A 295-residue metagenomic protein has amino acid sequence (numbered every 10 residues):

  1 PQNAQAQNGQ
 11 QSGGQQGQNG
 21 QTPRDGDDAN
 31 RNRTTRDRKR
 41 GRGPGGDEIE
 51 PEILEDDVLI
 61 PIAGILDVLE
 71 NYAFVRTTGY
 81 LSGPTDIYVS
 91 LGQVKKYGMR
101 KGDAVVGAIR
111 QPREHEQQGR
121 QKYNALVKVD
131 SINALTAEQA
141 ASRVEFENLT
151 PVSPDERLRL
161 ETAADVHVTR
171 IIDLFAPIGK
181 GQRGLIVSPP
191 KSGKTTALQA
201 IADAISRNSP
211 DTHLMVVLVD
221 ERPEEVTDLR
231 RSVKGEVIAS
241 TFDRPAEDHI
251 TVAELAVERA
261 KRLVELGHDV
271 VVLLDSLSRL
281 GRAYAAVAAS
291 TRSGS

Functional and structural regions predicted by a protein language model:
P1-P84, K95, R100-K101, A108-E114 (+1 more regions): Acidic low-complexity intrinsically disordered regions
D57-V75, V89, N124-A134, Q139-F146: N-terminal intrinsically disordered, low-complexity tails of helicases
F74-T78, Y88, L198, L229-R230: Short, acidic/hydrophobic/Gly-rich beta-strand patch recurrent on exposed beta strands that often constitutes part
Y80, Q93-K95, Q111-H115, N133-A137 (+5 more regions): Conserved nucleotide-binding/hydrolysis micro-motifs of P-loop NTPases
S82-L91, T162-V168: Short, structured beta-strand/loop micro-motifs enriched in basic residues and often containing a Trp
M99, P112-I186: P-loop NTP-binding catalytic core
T150-V257, K261-R262: Phosphate-binding glycine-rich loops and their immediate beta-loop-alpha structural context
V233-K234, A246, I250-V257, V264-S295: Conserved P-loop NTPase nucleotide-binding/switch module
